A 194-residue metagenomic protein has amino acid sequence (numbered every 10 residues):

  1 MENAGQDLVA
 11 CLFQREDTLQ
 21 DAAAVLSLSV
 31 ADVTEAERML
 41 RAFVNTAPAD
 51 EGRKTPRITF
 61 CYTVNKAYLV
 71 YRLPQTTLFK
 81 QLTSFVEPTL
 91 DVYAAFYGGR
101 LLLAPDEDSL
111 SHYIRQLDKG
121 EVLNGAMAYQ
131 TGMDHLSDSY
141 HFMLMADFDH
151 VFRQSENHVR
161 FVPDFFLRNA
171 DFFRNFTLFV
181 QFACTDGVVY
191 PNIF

Functional and structural regions predicted by a protein language model:
M1-F194: Signature of soluble extracytoplasmic/periplasmic domains of secreted precursors and cell-surface proteins
